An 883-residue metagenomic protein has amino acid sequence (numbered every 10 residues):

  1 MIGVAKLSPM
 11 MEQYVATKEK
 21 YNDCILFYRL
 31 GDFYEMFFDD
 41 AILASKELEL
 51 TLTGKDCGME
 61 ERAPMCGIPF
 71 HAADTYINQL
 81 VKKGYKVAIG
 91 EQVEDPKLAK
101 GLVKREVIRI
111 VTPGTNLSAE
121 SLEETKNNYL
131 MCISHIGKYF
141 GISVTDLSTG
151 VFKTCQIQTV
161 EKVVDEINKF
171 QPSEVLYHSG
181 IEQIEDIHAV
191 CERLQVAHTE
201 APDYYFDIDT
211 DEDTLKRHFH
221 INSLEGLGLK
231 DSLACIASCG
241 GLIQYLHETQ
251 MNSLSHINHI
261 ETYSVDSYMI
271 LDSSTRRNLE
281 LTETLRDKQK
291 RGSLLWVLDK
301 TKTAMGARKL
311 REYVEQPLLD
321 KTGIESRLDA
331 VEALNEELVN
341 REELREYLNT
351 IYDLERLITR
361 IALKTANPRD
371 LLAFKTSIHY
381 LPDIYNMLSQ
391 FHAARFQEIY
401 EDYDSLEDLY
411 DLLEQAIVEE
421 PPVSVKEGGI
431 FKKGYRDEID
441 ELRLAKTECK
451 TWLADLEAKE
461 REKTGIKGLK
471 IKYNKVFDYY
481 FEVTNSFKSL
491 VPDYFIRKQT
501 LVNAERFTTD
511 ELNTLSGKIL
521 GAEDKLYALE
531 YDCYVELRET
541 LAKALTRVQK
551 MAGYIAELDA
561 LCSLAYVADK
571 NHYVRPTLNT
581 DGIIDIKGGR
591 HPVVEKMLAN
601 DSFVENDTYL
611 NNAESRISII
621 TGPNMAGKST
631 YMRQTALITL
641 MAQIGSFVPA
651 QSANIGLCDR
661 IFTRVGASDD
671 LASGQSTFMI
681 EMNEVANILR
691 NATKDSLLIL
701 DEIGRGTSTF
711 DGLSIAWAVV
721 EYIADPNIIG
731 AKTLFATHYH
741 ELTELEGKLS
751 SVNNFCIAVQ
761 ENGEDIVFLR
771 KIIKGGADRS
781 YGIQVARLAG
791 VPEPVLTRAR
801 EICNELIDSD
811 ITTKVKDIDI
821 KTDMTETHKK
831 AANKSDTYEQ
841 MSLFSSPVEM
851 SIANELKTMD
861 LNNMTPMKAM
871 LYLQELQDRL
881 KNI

Functional and structural regions predicted by a protein language model:
I2-A333, N349, D353-A362, A366-A458 (+2 more regions): Charged catalytic and DNA/RNA-contacting regions of genome-maintenance and nucleic-acid-processing enzymes
F38-A41, S232, K302-T303, R311-Y313 (+5 more regions): ATPase nucleotide-binding head domains, primarily ABC-like/P-loop NTPase cores
G90, P113-L122, S253, S389-R395 (+6 more regions): Active-site phosphate-binding and catalytic loops of NTP-dependent enzymes
I167, P172-G180, D186-I187, E511-A542 (+2 more regions): Conserved catalytic alpha/beta cores of large enzymes that bind or transform nucleotide phosphates and polynucleotides
F206-T214, H218-I221, M269-T275, L285 (+5 more regions): Amphipathic heptad-repeat alpha-helical coiled-coil/stalk segments that mediate oligomerization, filament/stalk
I324, V331, R341-Y347, F374 (+12 more regions): Amphipathic alpha-helical coiled-coil segments
L363, N367, S377-Y380, K433-G434 (+2 more regions): Charged, surface-exposed helical/loop "interaction arms" that form contiguous linear patches used for dimerization
E849-I883: C-terminal tails and terminal domains of large nucleic-acid-associated and other macromolecular-machine proteins
